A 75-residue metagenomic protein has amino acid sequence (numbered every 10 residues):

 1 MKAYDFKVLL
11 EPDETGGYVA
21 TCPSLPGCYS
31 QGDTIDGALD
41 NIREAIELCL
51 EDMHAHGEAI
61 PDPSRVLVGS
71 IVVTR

Functional and structural regions predicted by a protein language model:
M1-F6, D40-R75: Short, charged, surface-exposed hinge/linker loops at domain edges that act as mobile lids or interdomain connectors
L10-C22: Short aromatic-glycine-(Arg/Gly/Cys) micro-motifs in beta-strand/loop hairpins
P12, S24, V73-R75: Non-catalytic surface loops within mature trypsin-like serine protease
T21, L39-D40: Short, surface-exposed helix/turn micro-motifs that flank interaction/cofactor sites
P26-G37: A short, exposed loop/beta-hairpin motif centered on an aromatic-Gly-Thr core
